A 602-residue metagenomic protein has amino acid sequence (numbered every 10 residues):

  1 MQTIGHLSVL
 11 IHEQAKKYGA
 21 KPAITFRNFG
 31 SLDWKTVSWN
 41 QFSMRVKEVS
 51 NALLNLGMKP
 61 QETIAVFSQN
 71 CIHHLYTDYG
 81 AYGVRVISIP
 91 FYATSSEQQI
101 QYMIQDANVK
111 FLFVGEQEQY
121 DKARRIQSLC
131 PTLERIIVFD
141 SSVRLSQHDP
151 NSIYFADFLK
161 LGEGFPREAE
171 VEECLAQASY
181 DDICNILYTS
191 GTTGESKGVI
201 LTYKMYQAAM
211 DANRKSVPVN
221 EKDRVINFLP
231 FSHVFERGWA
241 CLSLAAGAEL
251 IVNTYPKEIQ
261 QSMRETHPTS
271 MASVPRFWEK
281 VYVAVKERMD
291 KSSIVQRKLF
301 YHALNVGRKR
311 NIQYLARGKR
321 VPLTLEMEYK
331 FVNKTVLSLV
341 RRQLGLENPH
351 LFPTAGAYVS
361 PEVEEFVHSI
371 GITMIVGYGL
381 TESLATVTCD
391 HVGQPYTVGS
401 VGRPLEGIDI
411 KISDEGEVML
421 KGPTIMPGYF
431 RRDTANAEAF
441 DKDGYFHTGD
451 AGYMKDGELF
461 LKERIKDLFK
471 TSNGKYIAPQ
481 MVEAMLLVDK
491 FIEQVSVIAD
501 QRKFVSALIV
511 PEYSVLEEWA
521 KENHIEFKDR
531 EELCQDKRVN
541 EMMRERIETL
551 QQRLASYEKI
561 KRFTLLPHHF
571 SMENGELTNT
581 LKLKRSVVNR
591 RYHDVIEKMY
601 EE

Functional and structural regions predicted by a protein language model:
G19-P22, I137, I153, E163-Y188 (+2 more regions): Conserved pre-ATP/AMP-binding loop-to-beta segment of ANL
I24-C71, L75-Y79, S96-Q101, Y154-E163 (+1 more regions): Conserved AMP-binding/adenylate-forming core of the ANL superfamily
T36-N40, A176, C184-M210: Conserved AMP-binding A3 loop
N51, S95-R125, A209-I226, P256-S270 (+1 more regions): Conserved ATP-dependent adenylate/AMP-binding module captured primarily in the ANL superfamily
G83-L161, M542, E548: Structural core segment of the AMP-binding/adenylate-forming
Q207-R224, F231-K334, S338, N348: Conserved AMP-binding/adenylation subdomain of ANL enzymes
P404-T471, V488: Conserved ATP-binding/catalytic segment of the ANL
F469, Q494-V497, K503, R544-E602: Conserved C-terminal "lid"/linker of ANL adenylate-forming enzymes
